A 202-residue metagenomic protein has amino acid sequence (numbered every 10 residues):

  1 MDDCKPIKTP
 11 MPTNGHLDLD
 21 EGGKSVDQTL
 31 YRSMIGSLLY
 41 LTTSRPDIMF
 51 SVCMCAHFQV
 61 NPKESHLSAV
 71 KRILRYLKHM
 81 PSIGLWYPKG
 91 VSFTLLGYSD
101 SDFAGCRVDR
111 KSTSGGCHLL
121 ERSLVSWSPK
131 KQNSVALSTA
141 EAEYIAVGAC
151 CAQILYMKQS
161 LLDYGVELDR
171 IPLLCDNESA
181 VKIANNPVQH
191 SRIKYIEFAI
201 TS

Functional and structural regions predicted by a protein language model:
M1-S202: Divalent metal-binding acidic/histidine catalytic loops
